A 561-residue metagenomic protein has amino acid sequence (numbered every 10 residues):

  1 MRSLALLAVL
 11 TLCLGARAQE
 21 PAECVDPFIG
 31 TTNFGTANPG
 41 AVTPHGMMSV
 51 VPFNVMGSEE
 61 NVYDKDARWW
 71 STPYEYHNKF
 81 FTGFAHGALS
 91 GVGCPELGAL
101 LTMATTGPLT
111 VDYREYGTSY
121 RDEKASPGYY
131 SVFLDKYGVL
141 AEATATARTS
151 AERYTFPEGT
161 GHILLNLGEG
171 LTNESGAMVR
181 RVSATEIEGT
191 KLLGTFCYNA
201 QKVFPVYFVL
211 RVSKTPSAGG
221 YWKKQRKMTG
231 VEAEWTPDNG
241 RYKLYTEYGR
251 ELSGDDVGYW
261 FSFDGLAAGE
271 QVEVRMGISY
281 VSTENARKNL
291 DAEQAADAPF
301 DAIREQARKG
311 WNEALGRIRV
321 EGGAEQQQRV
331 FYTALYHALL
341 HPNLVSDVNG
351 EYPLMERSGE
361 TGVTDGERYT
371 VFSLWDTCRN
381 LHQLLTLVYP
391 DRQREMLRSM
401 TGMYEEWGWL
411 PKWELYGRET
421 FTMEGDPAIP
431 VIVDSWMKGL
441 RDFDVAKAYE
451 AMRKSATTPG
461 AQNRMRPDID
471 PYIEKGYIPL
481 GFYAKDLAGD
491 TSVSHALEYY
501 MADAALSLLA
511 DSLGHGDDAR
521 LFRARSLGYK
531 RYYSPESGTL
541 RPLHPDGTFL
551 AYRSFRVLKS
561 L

Functional and structural regions predicted by a protein language model:
S3-L12: Sec-dependent N-terminal signal peptides
L14-A18: Sec/Tat signal peptide C-region and signal peptidase I cleavage site
Q19-C378, H382-P430, W436-L497, M501 (+2 more regions): Accessory carbohydrate-recognition regions in carbohydrate-active enzymes
